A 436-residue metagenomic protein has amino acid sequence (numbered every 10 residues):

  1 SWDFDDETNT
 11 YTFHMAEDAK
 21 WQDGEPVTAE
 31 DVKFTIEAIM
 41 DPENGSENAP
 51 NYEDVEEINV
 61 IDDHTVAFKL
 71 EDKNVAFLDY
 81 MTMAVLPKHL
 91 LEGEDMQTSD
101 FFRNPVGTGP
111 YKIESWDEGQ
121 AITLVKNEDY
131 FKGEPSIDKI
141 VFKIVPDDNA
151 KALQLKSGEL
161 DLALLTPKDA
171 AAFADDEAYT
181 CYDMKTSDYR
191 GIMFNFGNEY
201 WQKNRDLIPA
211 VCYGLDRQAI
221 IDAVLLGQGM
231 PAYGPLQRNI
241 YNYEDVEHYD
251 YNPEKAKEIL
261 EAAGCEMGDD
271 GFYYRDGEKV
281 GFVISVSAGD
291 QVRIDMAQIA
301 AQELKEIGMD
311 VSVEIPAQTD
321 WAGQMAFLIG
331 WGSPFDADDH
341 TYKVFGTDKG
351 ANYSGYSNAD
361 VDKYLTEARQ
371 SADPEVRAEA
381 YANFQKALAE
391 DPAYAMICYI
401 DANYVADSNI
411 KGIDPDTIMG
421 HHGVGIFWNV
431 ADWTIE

Functional and structural regions predicted by a protein language model:
S1-D6, D41-P42, A84-T108, Y130-S136 (+7 more regions): Short, solvent-exposed loop/beta-turn-alpha elements that line the ligand-binding surface or hinge of extracytoplasmic
W2-G45, A67, W201: Aromatic- and charge-enriched surface segment that lines or borders ligand/interaction sites
E7, H14, A49-L91: Surface-exposed binding/hinge segments that line and control ligand-binding clefts or catalytic entry sites
Q22, K69-L86, F102-A150, A171-D188 (+1 more regions): Aromatic-rich, solvent-exposed beta-strand/loop patch
G24, Q302-A351, A380: Periplasmic binding protein-like
I39, E57-N59, E114-V125, V141-E199 (+3 more regions): Extracellular/periplasmic solute-recognition and catalytic clefts
F77-Y80, A263-S287, A372-S408: Bilobed periplasmic-binding protein-like "clamshell/Venus-flytrap" ligand-binding domains
K203-I299, N383, T434-I435: Append "and occasionally in soluble cytosolic enzymes with long acidic Gly/Pro-rich linkers
